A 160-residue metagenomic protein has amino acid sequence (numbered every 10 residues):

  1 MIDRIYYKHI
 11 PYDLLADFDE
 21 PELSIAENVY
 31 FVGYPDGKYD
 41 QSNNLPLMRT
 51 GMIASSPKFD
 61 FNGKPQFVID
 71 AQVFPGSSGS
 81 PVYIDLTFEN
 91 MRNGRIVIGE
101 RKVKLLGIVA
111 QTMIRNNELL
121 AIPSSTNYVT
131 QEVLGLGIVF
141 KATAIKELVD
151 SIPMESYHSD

Functional and structural regions predicted by a protein language model:
M1-Q66, D70-P75, G79, I84-T87 (+3 more regions): Serine endopeptidase catalytic core focused on the charge-relay Asp
I2-I5, R115-L119: Short, surface-exposed beta-strand/loop "edge" segments at domain boundaries and coil↔beta transitions
G33, L105-N117: Short beta->alpha transition motifs characteristic of CBS
E118-A121, V149-I152: Short conserved micro-motifs at the rims of enzyme active sites and ligand-binding pockets
I122-T126, V133: Long, charge-rich alpha-helical interaction segments
P153-D160: C-terminal recognition in membrane/secretory proteostasis and scaffolding
